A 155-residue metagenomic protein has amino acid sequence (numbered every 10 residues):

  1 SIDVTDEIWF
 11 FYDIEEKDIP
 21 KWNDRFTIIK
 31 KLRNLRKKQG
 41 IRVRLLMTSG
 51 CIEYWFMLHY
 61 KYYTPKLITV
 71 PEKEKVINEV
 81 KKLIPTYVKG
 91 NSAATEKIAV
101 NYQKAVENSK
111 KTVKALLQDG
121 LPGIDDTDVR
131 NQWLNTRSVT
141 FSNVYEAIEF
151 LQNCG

Functional and structural regions predicted by a protein language model:
I2-E7, I14-G155: C-terminal accessory helical subdomains adjacent to catalytic cores in phosphodiester- and nucleotide-handling enzymes
